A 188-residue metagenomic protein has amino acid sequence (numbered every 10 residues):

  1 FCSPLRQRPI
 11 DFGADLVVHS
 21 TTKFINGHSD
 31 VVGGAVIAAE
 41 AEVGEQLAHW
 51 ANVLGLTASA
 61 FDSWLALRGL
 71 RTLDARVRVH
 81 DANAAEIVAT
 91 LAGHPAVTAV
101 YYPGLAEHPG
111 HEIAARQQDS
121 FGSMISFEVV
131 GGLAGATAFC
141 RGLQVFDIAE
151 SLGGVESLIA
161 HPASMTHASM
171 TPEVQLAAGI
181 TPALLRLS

Functional and structural regions predicted by a protein language model:
F1-P95, Y101: Conserved PLP-enzyme active-site core in the AAT-like
A96-L185: Conserved C-terminal alpha-helix-loop-beta "cap" of PLP-dependent enzymes that closes/shapes the active-site mouth
